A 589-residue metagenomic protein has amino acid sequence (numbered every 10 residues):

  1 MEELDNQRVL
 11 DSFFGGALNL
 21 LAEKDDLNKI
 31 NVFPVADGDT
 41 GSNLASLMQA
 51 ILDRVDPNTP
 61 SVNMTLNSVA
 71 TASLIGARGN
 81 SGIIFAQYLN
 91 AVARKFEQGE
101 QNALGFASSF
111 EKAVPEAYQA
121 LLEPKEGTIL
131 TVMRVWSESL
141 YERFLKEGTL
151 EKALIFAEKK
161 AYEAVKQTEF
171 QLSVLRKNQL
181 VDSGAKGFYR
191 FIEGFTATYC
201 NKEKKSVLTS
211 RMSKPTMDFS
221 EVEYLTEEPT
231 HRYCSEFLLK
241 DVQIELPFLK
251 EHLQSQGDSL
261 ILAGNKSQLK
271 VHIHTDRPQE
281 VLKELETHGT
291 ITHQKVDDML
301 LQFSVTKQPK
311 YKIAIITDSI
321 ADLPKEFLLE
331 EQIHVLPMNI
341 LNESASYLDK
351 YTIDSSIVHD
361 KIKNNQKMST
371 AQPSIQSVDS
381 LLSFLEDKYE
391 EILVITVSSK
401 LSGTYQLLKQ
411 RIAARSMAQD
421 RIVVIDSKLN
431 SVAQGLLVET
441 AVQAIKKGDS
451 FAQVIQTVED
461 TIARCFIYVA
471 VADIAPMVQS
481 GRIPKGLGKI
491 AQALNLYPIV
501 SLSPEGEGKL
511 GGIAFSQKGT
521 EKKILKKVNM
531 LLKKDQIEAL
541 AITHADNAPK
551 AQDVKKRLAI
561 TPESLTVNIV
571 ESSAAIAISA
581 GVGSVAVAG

Functional and structural regions predicted by a protein language model:
Q7-F14, L18-E23, V32-G38, A45-N58 (+4 more regions): Acidic, glycine-enriched active-site microenvironments
N43-V69, T352-E386: Glycine-rich oxoanion-binding loops at beta->alpha junctions
G79, A86-A91, V394-M417, L436-E439: Short Gly/Thr/Asp-enriched flexible loops that form oxyanion-binding sites at enzyme active sites
P115-Q119, T131-R134, E138-Q268, Q302 (+6 more regions): Mixed-charge interfacial surface used for oligomerization/domain docking and macromolecular partner engagement
V242-Q243, T275-Q279: Helix N-cap motif at beta-to-alpha junctions
S267-D276: A generic structural motif
R277-Q294: Charge-rich, low-aromatic oligomerization/scaffolding segments with amphipathic character
I316-P373, S377: N-terminal glycine-rich anion-binding loop in soluble enzyme alpha/beta folds
